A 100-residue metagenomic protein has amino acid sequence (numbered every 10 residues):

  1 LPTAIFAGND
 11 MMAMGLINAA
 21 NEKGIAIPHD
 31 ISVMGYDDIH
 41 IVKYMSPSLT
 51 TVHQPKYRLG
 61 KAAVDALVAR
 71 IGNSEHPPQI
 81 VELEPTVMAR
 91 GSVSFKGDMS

Functional and structural regions predicted by a protein language model:
L1-M99: Flexible loop/turn connectors
